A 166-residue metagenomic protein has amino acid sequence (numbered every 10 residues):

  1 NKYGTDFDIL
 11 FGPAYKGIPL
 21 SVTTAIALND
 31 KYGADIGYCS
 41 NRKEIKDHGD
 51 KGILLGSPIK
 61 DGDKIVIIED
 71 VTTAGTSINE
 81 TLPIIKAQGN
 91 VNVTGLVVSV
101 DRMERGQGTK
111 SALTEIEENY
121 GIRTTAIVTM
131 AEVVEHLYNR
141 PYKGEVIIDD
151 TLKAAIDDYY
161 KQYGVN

Functional and structural regions predicted by a protein language model:
N1-Y3: Active-site-facing substrate-recognition patch
T5-K16: Short glycine-rich phosphate-binding loop at a beta-alpha junction
L10-F11, C39, T94, T125: Structural detector of well-ordered beta-strand residues that form the stable sheet scaffold of enzyme domains
I18-L20: An aromatic- and histidine-rich active-site surface loop
V22-I65, T76-N79: Short, glycine/charge-rich flexible loops or terminal/linker lids adjacent to PRPP-binding catalytic cores
T23-K31, I84, E115-Y120: Alpha-helical structural signal in soluble globular domains
L54-R105: A contiguous pocket-lining binding segment that forms or flanks enzyme active sites
A87-N166: PRPP-dependent phosphoribosyltransferase catalytic core
